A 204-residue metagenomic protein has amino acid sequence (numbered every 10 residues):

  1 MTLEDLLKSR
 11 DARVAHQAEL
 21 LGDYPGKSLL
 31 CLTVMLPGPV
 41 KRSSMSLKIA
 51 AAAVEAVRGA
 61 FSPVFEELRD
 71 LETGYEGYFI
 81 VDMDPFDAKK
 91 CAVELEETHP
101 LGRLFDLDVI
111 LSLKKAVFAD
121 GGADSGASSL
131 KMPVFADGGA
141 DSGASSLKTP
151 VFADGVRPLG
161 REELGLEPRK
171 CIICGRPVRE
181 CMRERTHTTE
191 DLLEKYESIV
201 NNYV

Functional and structural regions predicted by a protein language model:
M1-E67: General detector of N-terminal leader/presequence modules that precede the first folded domain
K27, G74-E76, G102-L104: Short connector loops at helix/strand junctions that flank enzyme active sites, especially segments positioning acidic
V34-L36, Y78-D87: Short beta-strand-to-loop capping motifs
K41-S44, P85-A92: Short, conserved charged micro-motifs
M45-A53, D87, T188, L192: Short amphipathic alpha-helical segments
E67-Y75: Active-site acidic/histidine clusters and adjacent loop/turn architecture that either coordinate catalytic ions
E96-G122, P150-V204: Cys/His-clustered metal-coordination modules, chiefly Zn-binding fingers
D120-A153: Long, intrinsically disordered low-complexity tandem-repeat segments
